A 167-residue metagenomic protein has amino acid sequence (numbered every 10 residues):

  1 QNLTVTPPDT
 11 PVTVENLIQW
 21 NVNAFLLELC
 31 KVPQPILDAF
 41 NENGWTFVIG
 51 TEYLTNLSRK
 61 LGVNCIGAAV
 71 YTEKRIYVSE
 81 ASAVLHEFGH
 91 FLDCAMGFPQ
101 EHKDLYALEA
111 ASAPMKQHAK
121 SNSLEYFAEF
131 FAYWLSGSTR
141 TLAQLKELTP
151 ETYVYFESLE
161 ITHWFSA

Functional and structural regions predicted by a protein language model:
Q1-A167: Active-site-flanking segments in enzyme catalytic domains
